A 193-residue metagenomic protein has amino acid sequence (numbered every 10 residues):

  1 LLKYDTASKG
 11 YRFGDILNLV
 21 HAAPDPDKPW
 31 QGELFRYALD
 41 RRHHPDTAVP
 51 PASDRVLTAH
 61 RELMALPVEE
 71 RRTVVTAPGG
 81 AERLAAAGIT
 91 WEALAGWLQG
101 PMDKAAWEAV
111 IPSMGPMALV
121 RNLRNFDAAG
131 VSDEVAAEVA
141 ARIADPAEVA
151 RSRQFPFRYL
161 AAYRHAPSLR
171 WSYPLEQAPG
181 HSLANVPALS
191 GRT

Functional and structural regions predicted by a protein language model:
L1-R192: Long lumenal/extracellular ectodomains of secretory and single-pass membrane proteins
